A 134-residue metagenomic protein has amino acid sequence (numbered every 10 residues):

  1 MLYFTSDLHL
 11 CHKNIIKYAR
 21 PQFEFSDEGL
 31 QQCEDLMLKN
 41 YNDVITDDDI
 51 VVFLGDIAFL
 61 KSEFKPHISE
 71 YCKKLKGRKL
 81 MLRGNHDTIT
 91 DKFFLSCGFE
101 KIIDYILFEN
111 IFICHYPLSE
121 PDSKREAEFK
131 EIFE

Functional and structural regions predicted by a protein language model:
Y3-T5, L10-L107: Core catalytic region of metal-dependent phosphoesterases/phosphodiesterases, especially metallo-beta-lactamase-like
S96-E134: Conserved beta-sheet core of the metallophosphoesterase superfamily
